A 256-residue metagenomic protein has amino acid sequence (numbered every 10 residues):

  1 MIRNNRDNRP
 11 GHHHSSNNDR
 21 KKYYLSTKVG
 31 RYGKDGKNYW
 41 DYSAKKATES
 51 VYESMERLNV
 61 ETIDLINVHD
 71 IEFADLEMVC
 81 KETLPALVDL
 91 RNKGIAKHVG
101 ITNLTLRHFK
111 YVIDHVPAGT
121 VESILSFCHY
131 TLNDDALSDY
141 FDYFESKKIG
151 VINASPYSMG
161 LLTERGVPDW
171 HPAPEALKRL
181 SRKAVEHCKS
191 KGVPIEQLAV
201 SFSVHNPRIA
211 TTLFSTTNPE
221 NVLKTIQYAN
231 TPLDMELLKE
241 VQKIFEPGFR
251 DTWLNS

Functional and structural regions predicted by a protein language model:
M1-Y24: N-terminal binding-site loop/beta-alpha segment at the start of enzyme catalytic domains that lines or forms
R20, V60-E61, A118: Active-site acidic short loop of glycosyltransferases
R20-K34, F127-C128: A short, structured active-site edge motif that brings together acidic residues
Y24-K28, D64-I66, G150-S158: Non-cysteine beta-strand/loop elements that form the S-adenosyl-L-methionine
G33-T48, A74-E77: Active-site mouth loops of central-metabolism enzymes
S43-N59, T105-D114: Short, acidic/polar
M55-A74: Active-site groove signature of glycoside hydrolases
I71-G248, T252-N255: Beta/alpha (TIM)-barrel catalytic core signal, keyed to glycine-rich beta->alpha loops juxtaposed to Asp/Glu that bind
